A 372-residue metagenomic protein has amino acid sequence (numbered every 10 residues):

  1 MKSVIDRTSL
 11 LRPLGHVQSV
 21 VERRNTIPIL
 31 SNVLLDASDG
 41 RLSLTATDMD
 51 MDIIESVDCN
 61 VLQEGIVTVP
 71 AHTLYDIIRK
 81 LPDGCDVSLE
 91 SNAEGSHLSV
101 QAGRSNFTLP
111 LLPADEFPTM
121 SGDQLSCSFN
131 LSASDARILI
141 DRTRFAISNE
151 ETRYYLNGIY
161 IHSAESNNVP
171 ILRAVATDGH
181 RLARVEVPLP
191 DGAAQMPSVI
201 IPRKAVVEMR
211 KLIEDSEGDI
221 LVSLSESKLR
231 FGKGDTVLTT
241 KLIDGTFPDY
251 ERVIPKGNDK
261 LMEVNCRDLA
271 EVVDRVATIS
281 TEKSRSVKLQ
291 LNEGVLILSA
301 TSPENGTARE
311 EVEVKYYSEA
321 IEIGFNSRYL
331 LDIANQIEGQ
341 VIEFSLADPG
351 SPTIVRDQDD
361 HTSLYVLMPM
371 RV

Functional and structural regions predicted by a protein language model:
M1-V372: Structural preference for solvent-exposed beta-strand-turn elements and adjacent flexible terminal/loop segments within
